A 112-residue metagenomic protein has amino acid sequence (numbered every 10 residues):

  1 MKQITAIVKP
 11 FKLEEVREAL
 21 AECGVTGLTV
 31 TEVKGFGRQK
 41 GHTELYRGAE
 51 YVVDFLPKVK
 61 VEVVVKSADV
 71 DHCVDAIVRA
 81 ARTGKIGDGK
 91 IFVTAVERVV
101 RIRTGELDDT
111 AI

Functional and structural regions predicted by a protein language model:
M1-I112: Positively charged, small/polar-rich N-terminal and surface patches that mediate targeting and assembly and bind
